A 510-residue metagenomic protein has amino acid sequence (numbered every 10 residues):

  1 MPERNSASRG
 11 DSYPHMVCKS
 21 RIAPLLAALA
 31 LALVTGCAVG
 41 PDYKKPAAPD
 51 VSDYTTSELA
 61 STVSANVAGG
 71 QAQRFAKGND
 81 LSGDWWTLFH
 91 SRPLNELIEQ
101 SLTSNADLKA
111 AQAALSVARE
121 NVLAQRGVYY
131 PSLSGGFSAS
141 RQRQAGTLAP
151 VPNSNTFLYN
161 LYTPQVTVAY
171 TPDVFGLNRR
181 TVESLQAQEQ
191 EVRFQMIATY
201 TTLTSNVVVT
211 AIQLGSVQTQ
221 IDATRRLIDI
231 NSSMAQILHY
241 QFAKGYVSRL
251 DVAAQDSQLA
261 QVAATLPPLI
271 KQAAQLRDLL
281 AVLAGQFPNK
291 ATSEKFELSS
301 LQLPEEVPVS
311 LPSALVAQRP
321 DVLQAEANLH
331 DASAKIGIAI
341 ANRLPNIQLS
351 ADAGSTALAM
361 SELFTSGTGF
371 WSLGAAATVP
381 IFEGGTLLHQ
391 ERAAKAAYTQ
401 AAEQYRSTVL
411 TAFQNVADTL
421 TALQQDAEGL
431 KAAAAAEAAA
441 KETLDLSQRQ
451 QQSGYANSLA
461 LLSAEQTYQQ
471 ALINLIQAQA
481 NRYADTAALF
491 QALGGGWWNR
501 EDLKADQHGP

Functional and structural regions predicted by a protein language model:
P2, C18, I22-T103, T147 (+7 more regions): Terminal intrinsically disordered/low-complexity segments used for targeting and assembly
N5, D11-H15: Intrinsic-disorder-associated, low-complexity terminal segments enriched in Asp/Asn/His/Tyr and depleted of Lys/Arg
V39-K44, N79, G83-D84, H90-Q100 (+8 more regions): Small/polar-residue-enriched beta-strand and adjacent coil segments characteristic of outer-membrane beta-barrel
S104-N105, K244, S453: Charged, alpha-helical scaffolding/interaction elements associated with membrane systems
A111-Q125, T199, L203-Y240, D256-Q258 (+5 more regions): Amphipathic alpha-helical coiled-coil segments
Q142, Y162, M234, L250-D256: Short, conserved phosphate-binding/catalytic loop or strand-edge motifs used in phosphoryl-/nucleotidyl-transfer
A243-Q272, N474-L475: Repeat-solenoid scaffold signature
K290, L363-S366, Q479: Short proline/glycine-enriched turn/loop segments at secondary-structure junctions
